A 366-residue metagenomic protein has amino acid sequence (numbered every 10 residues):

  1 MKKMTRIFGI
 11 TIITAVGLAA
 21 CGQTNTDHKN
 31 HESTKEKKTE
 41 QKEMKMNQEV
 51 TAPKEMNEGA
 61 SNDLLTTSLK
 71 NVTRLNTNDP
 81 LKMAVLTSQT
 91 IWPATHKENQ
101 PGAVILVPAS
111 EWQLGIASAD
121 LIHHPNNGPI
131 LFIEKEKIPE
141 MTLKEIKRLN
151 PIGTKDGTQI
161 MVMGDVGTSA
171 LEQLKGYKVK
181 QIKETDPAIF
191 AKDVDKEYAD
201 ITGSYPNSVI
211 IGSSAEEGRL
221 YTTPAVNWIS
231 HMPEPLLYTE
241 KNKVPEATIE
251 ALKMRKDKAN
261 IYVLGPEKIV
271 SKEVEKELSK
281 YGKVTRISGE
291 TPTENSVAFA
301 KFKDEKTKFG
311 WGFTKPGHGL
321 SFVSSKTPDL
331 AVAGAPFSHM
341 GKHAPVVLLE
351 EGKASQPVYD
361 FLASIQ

Functional and structural regions predicted by a protein language model:
M1-G9: Bacterial Sec-dependent N-terminal signal peptides
T11-A15: Alpha-helical transmembrane segments
G17-A20: C-terminal motif of bacterial Sec signal peptides marking the signal peptidase cleavage site
Q23-Q366: Extracellular glycan-binding segments that recognize GlcNAc-based cell-wall polysaccharides
